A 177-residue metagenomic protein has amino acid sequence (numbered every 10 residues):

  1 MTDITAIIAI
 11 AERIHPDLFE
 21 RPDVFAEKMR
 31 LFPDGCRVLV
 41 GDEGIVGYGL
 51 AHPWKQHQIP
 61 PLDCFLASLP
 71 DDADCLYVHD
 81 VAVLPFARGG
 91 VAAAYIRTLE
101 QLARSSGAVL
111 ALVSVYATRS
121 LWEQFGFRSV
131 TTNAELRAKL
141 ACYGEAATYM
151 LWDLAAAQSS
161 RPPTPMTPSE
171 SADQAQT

Functional and structural regions predicted by a protein language model:
M1-I7: A short beta-loop-alpha structural element at the N-terminal edge of CoA-dependent acyl/N-acetyltransferase catalytic
I14-V46, L50-S68: Active-site rim helix/loop that mediates acceptor-substrate recognition in acyltransferases
D34-C36, G144-L151: Short hydrophobic/aromatic beta-strand or adjacent loop that forms the aromatic wall/cage of a ligand/substrate-binding
Y48-A82, A87, R97, A134-A146 (+1 more regions): Conserved acyl-donor/pantetheine-binding loop and adjacent beta-alpha core of acyl/acetyltransferases and related
G90-V91: Glycine-rich phosphate-binding loop
I96, Q101-V115: Conserved GNAT acetyl-CoA-binding A-motif
S105, Y116-C142: Conserved active-site alpha-helix within GNAT-family acetyltransferase domains
